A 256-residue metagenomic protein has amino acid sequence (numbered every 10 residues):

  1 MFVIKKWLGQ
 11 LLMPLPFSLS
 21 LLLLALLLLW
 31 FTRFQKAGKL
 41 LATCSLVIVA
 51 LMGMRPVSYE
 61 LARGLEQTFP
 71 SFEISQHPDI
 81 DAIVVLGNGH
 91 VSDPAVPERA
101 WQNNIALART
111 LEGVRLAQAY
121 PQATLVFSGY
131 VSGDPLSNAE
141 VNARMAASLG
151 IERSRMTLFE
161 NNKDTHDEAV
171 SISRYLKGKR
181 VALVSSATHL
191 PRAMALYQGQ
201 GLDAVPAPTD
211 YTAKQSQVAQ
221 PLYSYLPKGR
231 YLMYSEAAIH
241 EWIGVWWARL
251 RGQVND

Functional and structural regions predicted by a protein language model:
M1-W30: Membrane-embedded alpha-helical segments of integral membrane proteins
V3-L8, V57, L61-L65, I239-W246: Hydrophobic alpha-helical segments of integral membrane proteins, encompassing both true transmembrane helices
L26-L29, V49, G53, A248: Structural signal for membrane-spanning alpha-helices in multi-pass inner-membrane proteins, emphasizing helix cores
W30-G38: Membrane-interface helix-boundary motifs at transmembrane edges
R33-F34, G64-T68, R249-Q253: Transmembrane helix-loop junctions in multipass membrane proteins, especially transporters and channels
L40-R55: Hydrophobic membrane-insertion alpha-helices, especially the h-region of bacterial N-terminal signal peptides
R55-Y231: A structural signal for short, hydrophobic/glycine-enriched beta-strand patches
A219-Y223, M233-D256: Extracytoplasmic/luminal low-complexity segments enriched in Pro/Gly and acidic/polar residues that act as flexible
